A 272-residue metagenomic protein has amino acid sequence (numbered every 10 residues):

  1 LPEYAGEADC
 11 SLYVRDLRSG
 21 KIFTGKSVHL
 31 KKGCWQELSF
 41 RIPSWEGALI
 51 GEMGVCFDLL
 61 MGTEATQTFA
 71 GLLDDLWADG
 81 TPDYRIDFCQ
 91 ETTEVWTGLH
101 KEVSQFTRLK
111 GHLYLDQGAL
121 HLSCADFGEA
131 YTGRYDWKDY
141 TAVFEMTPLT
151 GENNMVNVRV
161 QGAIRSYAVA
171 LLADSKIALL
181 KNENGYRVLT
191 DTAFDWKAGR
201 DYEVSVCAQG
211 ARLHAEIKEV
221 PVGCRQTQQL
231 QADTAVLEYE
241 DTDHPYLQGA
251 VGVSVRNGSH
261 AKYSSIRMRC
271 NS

Functional and structural regions predicted by a protein language model:
L1-C10, Q36-P43, D75-L76, F88-Q90 (+2 more regions): Extra-cytoplasmic beta-strand recognition segments
L1-G47, Q67, M155-V188, I217-C224: Extracellular ligand-binding interfaces
D9-L12, E37-L72, L76, E203-C207 (+2 more regions): Extracellular beta-strand ligand-recognition surfaces/modules
T24-L30, G128-Y135, T190-W196, D241 (+1 more regions): Beta-strand-rich interaction surfaces with strong enrichment in secreted/lumenal proteins
L30-S39, G71, R85, K138-Y140 (+1 more regions): Trp-centered recognition loops
A70-T107, S272: Extracellular carbohydrate-recognition regions
T92-D126, A163-S166, A170: Extracellular glycan-recognition surfaces and repeat-rich motifs
H121-Y186, R256: Secretory/extracellular carbohydrate-interaction modules and structurally similar beta-sandwich "look-alikes"
